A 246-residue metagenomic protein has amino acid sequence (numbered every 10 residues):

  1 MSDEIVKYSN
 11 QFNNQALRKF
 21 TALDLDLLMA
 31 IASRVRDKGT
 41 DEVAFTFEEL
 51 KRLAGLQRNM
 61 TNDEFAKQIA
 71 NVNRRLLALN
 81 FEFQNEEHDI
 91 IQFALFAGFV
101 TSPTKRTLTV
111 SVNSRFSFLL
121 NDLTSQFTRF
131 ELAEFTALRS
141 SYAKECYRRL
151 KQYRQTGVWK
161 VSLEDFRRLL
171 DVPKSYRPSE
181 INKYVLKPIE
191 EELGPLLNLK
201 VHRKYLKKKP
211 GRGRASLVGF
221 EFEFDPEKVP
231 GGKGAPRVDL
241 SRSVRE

Functional and structural regions predicted by a protein language model:
M1-E246: Charged, alpha-helix-forming regions
